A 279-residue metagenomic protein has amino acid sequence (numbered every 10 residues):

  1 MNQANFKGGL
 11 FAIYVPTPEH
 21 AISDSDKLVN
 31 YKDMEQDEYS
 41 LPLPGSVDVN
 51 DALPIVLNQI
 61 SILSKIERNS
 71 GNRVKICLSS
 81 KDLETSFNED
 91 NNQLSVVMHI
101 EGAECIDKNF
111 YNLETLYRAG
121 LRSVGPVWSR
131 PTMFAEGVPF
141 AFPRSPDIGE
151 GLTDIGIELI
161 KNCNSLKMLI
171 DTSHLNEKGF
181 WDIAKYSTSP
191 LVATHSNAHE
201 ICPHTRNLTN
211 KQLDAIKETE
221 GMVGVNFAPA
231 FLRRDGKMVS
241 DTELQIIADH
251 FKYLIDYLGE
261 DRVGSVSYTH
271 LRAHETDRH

Functional and structural regions predicted by a protein language model:
N2-R234, I247-L258, R262, R272: Extended, charged catalytic domains and RNA/DNA-binding interfaces, predominantly in divalent-metal-using enzymes
S240-T242, L258: Active-site/ligand-binding-proximal alpha/beta "capping" segment
S265-S267: Glycine-rich beta-strand-to-loop/alpha-helix junction loops that act as flexible
T269-D277: Conserved small/polar residues in nucleotide/adenosyl-binding loops
